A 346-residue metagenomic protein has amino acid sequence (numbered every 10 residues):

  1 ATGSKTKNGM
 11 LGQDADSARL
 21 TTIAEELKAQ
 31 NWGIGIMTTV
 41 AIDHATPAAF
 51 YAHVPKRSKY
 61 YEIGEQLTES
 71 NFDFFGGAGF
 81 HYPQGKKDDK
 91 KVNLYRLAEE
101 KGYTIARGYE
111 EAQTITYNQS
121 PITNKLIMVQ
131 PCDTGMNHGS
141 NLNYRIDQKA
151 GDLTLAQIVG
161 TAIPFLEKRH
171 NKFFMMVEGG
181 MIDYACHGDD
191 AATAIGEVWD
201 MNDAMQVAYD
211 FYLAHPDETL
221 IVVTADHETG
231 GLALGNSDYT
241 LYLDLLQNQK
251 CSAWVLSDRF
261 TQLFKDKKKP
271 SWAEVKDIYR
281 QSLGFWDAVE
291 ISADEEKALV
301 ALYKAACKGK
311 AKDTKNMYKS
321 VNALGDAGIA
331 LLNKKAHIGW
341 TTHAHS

Functional and structural regions predicted by a protein language model:
A1-S58, I63-G64, T68, F72: Active-site nucleophile/metal-coordination loop of metallo-enzymes that catalyze phosphate/sulfate and related
H44-S346: A post-motif C-terminal structural segment
